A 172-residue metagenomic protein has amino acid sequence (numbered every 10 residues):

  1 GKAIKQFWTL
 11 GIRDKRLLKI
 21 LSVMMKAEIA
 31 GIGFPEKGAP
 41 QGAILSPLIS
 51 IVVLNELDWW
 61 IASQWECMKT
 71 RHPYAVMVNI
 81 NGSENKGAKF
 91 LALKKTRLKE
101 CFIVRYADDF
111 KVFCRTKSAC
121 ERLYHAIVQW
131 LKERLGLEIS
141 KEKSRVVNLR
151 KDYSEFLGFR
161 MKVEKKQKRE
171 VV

Functional and structural regions predicted by a protein language model:
G1-E142, V146-L149, Y153: Conserved polymerase palm-domain catalytic core
K117, L157-V172: Active-site and adjacent loop segments of nucleotide-processing enzymes that use two-metal-ion phosphate chemistry
